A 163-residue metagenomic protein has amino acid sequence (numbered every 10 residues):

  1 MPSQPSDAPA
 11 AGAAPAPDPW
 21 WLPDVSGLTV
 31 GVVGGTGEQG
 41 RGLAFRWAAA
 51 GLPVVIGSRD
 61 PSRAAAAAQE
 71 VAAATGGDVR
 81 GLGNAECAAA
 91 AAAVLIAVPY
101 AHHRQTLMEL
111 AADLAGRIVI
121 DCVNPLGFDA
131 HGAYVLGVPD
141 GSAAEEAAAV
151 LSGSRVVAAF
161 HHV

Functional and structural regions predicted by a protein language model:
P2-A73: NAD(P)+-binding Rossmann beta1-loop-alpha1 motif at the extreme N-terminus of oxidoreductases
G27, A65, A90, G116 (+1 more regions): A glycine-biased structural micro-motif
G34, E38, S62, L82-A85 (+3 more regions): Residues at secondary-structure transition points
G51-P53, G76-D78, G116, G153-V156: A generic structural signal for alpha->beta connector loops
Q69, M108, E145: Active-site phosphate/pyrophosphate- and oxyanion-stabilizing loops and adjacent acidic/basic residues in soluble
A74-I118, C122-H131: Rossmann-like NAD(P)-binding element
V123-V163: Rossmann-fold NAD(P)-binding glycine/threonine-rich loop
